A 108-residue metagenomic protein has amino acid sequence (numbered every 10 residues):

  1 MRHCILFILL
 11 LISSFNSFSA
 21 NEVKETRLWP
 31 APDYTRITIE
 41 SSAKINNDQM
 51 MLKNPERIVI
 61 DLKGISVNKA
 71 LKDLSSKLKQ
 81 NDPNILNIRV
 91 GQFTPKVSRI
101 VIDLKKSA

Functional and structural regions predicted by a protein language model:
C4-S13: Sec-dependent N-terminal signal peptides
F18-A108: Signal-peptide-cleaved, periplasmic/extracellular N-terminal interaction regions immediately downstream of the signal
